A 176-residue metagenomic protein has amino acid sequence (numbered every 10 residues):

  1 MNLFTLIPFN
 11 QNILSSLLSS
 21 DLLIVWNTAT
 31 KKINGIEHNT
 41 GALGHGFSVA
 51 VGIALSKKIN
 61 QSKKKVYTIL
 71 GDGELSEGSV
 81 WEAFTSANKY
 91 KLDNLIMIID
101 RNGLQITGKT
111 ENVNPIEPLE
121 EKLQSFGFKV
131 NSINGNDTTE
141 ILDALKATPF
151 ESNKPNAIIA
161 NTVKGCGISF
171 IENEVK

Functional and structural regions predicted by a protein language model:
M1-K89: Cofactor-binding active-site loop characterized by glycine-rich and histidine/acidic residues
S20-L23, L70-E77, R101-Q105, N136-T138 (+1 more regions): Acidic, glycine-rich active-site loops and adjacent beta-strand->loop/helix elements that engage anionic groups
A29, S79-W81, T107-E111, I168-N173: Short acidic, glycine/serine/threonine-rich loops at helix termini
Q61-K64, E111-A144: Conserved thiamine diphosphate
K64-T68, L95, S152-A160: Generic beta-sheet signal
E77-N102, A157-A160: A short alpha/beta connector and helix-capping loop motif
Y90-V113, E121-L123: Histidine/lysine/aspartate-rich catalytic loop segments that bind and position anionic ligands
T138-K176: Glycine/aspartate-rich loop-and-adjacent alpha/beta segment that forms the canonical ThDP
